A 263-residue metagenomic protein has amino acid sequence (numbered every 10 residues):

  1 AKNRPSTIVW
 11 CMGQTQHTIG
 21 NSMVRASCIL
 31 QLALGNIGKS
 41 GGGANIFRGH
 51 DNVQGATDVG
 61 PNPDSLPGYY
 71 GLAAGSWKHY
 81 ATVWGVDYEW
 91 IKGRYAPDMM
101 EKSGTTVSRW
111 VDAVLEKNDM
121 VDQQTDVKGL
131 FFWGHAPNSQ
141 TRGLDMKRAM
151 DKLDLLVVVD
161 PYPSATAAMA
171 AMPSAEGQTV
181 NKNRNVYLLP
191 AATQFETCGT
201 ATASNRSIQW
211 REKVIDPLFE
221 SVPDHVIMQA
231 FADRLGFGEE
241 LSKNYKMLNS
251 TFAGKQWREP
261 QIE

Functional and structural regions predicted by a protein language model:
A1-I29, A33-K39, I46-I262: Non-catalytic alpha/beta scaffold blocks inside enzyme catalytic domains
